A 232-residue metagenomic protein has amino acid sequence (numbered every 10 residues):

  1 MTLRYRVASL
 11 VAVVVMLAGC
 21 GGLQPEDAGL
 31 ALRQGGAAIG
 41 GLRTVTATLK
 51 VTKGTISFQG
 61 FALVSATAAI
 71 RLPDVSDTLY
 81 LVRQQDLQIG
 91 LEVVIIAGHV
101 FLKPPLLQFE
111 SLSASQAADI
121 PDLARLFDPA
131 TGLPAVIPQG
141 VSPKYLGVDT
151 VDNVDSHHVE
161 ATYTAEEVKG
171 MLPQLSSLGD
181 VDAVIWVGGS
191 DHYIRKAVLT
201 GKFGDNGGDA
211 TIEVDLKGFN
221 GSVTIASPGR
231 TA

Functional and structural regions predicted by a protein language model:
M1-A18: Sec-dependent bacterial lipoprotein signal peptides
C20-A232: Subset-of-secretome marker
